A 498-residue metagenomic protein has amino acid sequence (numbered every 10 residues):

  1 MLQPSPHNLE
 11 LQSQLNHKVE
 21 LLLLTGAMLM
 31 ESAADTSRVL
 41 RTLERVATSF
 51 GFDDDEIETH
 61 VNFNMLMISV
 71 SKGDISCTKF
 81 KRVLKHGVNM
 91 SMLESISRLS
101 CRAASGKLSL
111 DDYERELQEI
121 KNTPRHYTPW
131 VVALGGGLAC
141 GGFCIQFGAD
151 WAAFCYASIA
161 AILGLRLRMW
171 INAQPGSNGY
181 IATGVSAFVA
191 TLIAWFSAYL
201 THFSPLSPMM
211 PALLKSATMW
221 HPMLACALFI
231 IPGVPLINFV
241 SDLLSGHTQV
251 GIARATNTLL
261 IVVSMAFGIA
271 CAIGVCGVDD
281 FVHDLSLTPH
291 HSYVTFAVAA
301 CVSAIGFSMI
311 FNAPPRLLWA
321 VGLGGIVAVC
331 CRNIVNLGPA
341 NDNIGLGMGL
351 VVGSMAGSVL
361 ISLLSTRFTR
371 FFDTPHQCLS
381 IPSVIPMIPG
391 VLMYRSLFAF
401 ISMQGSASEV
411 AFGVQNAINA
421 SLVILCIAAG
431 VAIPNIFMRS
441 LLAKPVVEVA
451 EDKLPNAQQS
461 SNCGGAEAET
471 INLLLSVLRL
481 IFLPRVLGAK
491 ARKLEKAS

Functional and structural regions predicted by a protein language model:
M1-K121: Soluble N-terminal domains of membrane-associated systems
S49, S76-S91, C101-G106, E119-V132 (+4 more regions): Alpha-helical transmembrane segments and immediately membrane-proximal extracytoplasmic
R102-E116, W130-G142, S158-R168, I269-D280 (+2 more regions): Hydrophobic, membrane-facing alpha-helical anchors
R125-L206, S216-F239, I310, P315: Core alpha-helical transmembrane segments of integral membrane proteins
W130-V131, Q146-A160, T218-P232, H283-A299 (+2 more regions): Structural signature of hydrophobic alpha-helical transmembrane segments
G137, A157-Q174, N178, A182-T191 (+2 more regions): Conserved mixed alpha/beta catalytic, RNA-binding, or beta-rich assembly cores of soluble enzyme, regulatory
L206-K215, H221-A227, N238-V263, H291-Y293 (+2 more regions): C-terminal transmembrane helix-loop-helix hairpin of multi-pass membrane proteins
F229-I237, A253-N343: Generic multipass alpha-helical transmembrane bundles of integral membrane proteins
